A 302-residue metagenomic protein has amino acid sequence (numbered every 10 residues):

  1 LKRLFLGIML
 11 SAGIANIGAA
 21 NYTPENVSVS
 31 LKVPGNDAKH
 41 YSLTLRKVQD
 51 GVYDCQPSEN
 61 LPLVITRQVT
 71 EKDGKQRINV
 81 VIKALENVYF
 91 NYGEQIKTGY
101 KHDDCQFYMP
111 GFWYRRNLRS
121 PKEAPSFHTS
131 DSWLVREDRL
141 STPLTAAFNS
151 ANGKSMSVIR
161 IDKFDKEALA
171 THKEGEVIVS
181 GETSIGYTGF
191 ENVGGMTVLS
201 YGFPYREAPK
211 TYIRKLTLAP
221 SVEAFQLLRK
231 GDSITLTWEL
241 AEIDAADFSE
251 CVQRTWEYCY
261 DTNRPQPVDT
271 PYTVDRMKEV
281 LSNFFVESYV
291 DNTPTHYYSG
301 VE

Functional and structural regions predicted by a protein language model:
K2-R3, R67: Basic side chains
R3-G13: Sec-dependent N-terminal signal peptides
L6, A20-N21: Secreted/periplasmic carbohydrate-active enzymes, especially glycoside hydrolases
A15-A19: Sec/Tat signal peptide C-region and signal peptidase I cleavage site
N21-S28, K32-E302: Carbohydrate-recognition beta-sandwich/jelly-roll modules in extracellular/periplasmic carbohydrate-active proteins
